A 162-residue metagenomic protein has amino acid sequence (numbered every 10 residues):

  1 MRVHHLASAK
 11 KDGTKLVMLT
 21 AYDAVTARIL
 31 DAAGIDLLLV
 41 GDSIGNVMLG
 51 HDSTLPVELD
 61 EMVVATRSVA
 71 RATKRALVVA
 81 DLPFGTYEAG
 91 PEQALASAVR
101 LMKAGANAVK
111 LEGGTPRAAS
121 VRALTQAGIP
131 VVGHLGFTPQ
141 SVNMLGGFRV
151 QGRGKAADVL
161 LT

Functional and structural regions predicted by a protein language model:
M1-T162: Alpha/beta enzyme core
